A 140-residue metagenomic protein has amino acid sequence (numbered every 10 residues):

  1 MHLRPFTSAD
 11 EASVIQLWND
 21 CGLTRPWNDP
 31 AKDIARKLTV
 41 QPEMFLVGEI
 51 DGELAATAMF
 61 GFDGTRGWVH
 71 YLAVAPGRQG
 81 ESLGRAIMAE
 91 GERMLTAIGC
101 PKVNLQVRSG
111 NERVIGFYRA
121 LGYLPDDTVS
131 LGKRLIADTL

Functional and structural regions predicted by a protein language model:
M1-H2: Extreme N-terminal starter segment of soluble prokaryotic enzymes
P5-Y71, A75, E90, M94 (+3 more regions): Acetyl-CoA-dependent GNAT
S13, A86-I87, R113: Charged catalytic carboxylate motif
P76, L105-V114, G132-A137: Conserved beta-strand-loop-alpha-helix junction that forms the acyl-donor binding cleft
G80-R93, A120: Conserved acetyl-CoA-binding loop-helix of GNAT-fold acetyltransferases
E81, D138-L140: Accessory recognition modules or surfaces
L95-V107: Conserved GNAT acetyl-CoA-binding A-motif
